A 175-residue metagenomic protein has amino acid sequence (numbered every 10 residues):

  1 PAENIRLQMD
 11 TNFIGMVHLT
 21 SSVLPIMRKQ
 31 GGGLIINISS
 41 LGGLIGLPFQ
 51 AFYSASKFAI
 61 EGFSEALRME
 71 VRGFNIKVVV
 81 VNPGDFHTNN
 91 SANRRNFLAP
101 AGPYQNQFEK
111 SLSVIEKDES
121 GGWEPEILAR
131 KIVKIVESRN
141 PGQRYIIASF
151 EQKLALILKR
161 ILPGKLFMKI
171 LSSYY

Functional and structural regions predicted by a protein language model:
E3-D10: Active-site Tyr-X3-Lys motif and surrounding loop/helix of classical short-chain dehydrogenase/reductase
T20, S56: Active-site helix of classical SDR
S22-G31: A short helix-coil junction within the Rossmann-fold of NAD(P)-dependent oxidoreductases
S40: Residue(s) in the substrate-gating loop at a strand-loop-helix junction that position the organic substrate next
I45, A66-K77: Active-site-adjacent segment of SDR/Rossmann-fold oxidoreductases
I45-A51: Active-site loop immediately N-terminal to the catalytic Tyr-X3-Lys motif of short-chain dehydrogenase/reductase
R72-E119: C-terminal beta-strand-loop-alpha-helix "lid" module of Rossmann-like NAD(P)-dependent dehydrogenases
